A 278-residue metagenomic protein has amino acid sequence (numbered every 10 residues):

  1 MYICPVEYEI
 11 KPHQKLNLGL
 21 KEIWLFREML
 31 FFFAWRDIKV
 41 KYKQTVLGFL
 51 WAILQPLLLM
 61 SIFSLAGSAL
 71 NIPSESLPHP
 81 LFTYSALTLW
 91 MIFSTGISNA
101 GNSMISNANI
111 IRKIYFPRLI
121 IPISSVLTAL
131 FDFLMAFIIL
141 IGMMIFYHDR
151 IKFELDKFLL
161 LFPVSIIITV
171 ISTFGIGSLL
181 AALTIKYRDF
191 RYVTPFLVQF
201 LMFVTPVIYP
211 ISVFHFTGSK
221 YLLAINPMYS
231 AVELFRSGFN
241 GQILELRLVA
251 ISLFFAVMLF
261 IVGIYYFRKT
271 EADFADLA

Functional and structural regions predicted by a protein language model:
M1-A278: Hydrophobic transmembrane alpha-helices and immediately adjacent juxtamembrane helices of multi-pass inner-membrane
